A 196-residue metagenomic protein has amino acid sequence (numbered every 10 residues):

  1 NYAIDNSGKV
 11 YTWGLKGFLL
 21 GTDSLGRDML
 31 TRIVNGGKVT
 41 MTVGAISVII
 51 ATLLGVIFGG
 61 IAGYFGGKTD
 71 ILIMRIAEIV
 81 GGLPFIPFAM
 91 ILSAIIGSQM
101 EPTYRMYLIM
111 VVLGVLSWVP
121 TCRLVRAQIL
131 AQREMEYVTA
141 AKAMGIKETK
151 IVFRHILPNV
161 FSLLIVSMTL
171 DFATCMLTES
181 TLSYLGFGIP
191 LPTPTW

Functional and structural regions predicted by a protein language model:
N1-T52, V56, I86, G145 (+3 more regions): Gly/Trp-centered helix-boundary motif
L19, D23, M29, I50-G55 (+4 more regions): Generic hydrophobic transmembrane alpha-helix motif, especially the helices
R27-T42, I46, G66-M74, L130 (+2 more regions): Amphipathic cytosolic juxtamembrane alpha-helices at the membrane-cytosol interface of multi-pass membrane transporters
V39-G55, G81-S93, T139, P158-E179 (+1 more regions): Hydrophobic alpha-helical transmembrane segments in multi-pass membrane proteins
R75, G82, T121, Y137-A140 (+2 more regions): Residue-level recognition of specific faces of alpha-helices
A94-I96, T178-W196: Glycine-rich helix-loop "coupling/hinge" segments at transmembrane-helix boundaries in multipass transporters
